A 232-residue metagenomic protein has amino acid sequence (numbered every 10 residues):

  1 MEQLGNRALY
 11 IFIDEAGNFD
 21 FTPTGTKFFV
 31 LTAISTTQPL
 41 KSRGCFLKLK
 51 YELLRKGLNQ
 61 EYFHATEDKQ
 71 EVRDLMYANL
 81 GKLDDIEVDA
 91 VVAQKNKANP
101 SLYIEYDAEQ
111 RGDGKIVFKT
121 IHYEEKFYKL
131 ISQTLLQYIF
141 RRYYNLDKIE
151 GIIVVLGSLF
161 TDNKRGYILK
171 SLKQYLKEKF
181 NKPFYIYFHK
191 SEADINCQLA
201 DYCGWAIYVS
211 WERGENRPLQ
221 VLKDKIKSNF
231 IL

Functional and structural regions predicted by a protein language model:
M1-L232: Phosphate-ester processing/binding pockets and catalytic centers
